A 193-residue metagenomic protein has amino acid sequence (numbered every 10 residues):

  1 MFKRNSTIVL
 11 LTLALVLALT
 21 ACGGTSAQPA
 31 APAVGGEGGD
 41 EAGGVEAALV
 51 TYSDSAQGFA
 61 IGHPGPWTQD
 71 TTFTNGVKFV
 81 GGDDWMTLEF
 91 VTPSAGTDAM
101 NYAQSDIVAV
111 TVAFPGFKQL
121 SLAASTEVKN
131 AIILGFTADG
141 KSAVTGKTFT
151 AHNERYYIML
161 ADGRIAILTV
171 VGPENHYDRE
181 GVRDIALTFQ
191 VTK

Functional and structural regions predicted by a protein language model:
M1-L10: Bacterial N-terminal signal peptides that target proteins for export
A18-E37: Bacterial lipoprotein signal-peptidase II cleavage site
C22, Y52, G58-T72, A186-K193: Short conserved aromatic/hydrophobic patches within beta-strands of well-structured domains
V45-T51, T74-G76, E127-T137: Short, hydrophobic/aromatic-rich segments at coil-to-beta transitions
A56-A109: Secretory pathway targeting signatures of secreted, lumenal, and periplasmic proteins
W67, G163-K193: Surface-exposed amphipathic alpha-helical segments
G76-K78, G146, Y157-M159, T169-E180: Short, exposed beta-strand-loop hairpins at the edges of beta-sheets in extracellular/periplasmic proteins
V108-A161: Signature of long, low-cysteine stretches enriched in small and polar/charged residues
